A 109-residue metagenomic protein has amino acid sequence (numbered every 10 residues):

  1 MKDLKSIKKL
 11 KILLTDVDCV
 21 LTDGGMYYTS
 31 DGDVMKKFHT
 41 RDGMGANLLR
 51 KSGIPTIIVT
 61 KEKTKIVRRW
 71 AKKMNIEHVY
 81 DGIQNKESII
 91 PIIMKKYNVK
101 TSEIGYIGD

Functional and structural regions predicted by a protein language model:
M1-V17: Non-catalytic pre-domain segments flanking phosphatase-related domains
K9-K11, I54, S102-E103: Short coil/turn segments at beta-strand junctions that form active-site/ligand-binding loops
V20, G32, K73-M74, V99 (+1 more regions): Chalcogenol-based redox active-site neighborhoods
L21-K51, K61: A positional/architectural concept
A46-W70, Y80: Substrate-recognition element of Asp-dependent hydrolases with the DxDx(T/V) motif
K65, I83-I92: Feature captures the catalytic cores and cofactor-binding loops of soluble hydro-lyases/lyases that act on carboxylate
I76-Q84, E103-Y106: Short hydrophobic/aromatic-enriched beta-strand-loop microsegments
I90-D109: Conserved Lys-Pro-Asp/Glu-containing loop-to-beta segment of HAD-superfamily phosphomonoesterases, centered on
